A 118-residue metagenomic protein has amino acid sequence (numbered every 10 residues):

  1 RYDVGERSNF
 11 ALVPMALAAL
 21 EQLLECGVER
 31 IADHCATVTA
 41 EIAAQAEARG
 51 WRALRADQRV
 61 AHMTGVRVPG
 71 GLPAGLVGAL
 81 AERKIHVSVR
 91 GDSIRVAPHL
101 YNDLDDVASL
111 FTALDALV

Functional and structural regions predicted by a protein language model:
R1-V118: Pyridoxal 5′-phosphate
